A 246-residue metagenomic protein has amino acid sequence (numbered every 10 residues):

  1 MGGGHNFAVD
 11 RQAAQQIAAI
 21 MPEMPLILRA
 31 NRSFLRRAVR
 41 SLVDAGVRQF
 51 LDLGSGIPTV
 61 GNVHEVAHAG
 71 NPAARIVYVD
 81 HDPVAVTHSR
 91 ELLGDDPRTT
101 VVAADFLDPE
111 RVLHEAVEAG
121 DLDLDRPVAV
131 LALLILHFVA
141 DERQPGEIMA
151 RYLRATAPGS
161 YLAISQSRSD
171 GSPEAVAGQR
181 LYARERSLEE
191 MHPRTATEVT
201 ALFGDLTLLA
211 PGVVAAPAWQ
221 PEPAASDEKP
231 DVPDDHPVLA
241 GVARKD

Functional and structural regions predicted by a protein language model:
M1-A104, D108-E110, E115-D121, P237: Rossmann-like AdoMet
A104, P127-L136: Residues lining the SAM
L107, I135-F138, S167-G171: Short "lid" loop at the C-terminus of a central beta-strand within the Rossmann-like core of SAM-dependent
P109-H114, F138-Y152: A short, conserved alpha-helix within the catalytic core of class I
V128-A132, I148-S167: Conserved beta-strand signature within the Rossmann-like core of class I S-adenosyl-L-methionine
P173-S187: Short, glycine-/aromatic-enriched active-site segment of Class I SAM-dependent methyltransferases
E189-V213: Short alpha-helix
G212, W219-D246: Core SAM-dependent methyltransferase catalytic element
